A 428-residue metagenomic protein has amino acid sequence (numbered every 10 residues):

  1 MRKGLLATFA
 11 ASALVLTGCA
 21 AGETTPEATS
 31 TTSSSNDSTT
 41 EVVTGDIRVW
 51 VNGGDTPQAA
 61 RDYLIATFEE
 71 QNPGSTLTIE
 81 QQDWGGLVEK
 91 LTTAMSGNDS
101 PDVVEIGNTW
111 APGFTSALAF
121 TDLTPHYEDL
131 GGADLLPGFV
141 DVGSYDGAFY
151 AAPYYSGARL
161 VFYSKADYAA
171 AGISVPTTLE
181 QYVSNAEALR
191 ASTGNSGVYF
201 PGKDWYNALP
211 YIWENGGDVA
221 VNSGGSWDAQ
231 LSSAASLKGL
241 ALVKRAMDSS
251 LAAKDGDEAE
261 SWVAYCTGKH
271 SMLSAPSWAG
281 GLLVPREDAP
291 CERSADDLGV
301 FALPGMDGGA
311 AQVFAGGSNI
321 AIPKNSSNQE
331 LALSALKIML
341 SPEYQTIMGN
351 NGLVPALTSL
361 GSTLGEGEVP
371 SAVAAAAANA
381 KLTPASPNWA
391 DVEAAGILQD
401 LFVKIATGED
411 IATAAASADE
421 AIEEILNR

Functional and structural regions predicted by a protein language model:
C19-S30: Bacterial lipoprotein signal-peptidase II cleavage site
G22, N108-A158, V183, A191 (+3 more regions): Hinge/lid segment of periplasmic solute-binding proteins
T67-L135, A170-T177, S271-M272, P290-E292: Extracytoplasmic "Venus flytrap"/periplasmic binding protein-like
P112-A119, F139-S174, P201-G224, F314-A321 (+1 more regions): Periplasmic solute-binding protein
V140, L298-A302, G349-I397, K404: Long, aromatic- and glycine/proline-rich binding clefts that accommodate carbohydrate-like moieties
A169, A378-R428: Conserved C-terminal helix/tail region of periplasmic/extracytoplasmic solute-binding proteins
A186-E187, S226-K254: Glycine-centered hinge/linker elements that transmit conformational signals in sensory and ligand-binding systems
L240-S327: Extracytoplasmic/periplasmic substrate-binding proteins
